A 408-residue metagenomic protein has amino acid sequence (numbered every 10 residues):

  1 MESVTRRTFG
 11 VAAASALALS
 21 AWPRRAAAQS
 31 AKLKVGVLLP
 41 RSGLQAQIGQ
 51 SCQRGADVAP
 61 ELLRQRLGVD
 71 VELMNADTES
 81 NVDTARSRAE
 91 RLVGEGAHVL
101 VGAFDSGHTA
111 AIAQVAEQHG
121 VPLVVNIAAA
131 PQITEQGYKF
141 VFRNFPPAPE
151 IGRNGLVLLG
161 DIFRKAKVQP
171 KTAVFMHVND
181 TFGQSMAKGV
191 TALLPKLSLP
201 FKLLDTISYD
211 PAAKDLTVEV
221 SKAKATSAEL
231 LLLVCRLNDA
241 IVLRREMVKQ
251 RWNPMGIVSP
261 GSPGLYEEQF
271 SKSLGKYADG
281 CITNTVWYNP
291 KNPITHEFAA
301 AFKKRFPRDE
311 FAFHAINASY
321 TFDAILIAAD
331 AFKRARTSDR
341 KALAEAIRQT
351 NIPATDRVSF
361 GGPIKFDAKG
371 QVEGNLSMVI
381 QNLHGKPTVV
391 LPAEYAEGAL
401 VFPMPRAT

Functional and structural regions predicted by a protein language model:
E2-G10, W22, A27-T408: Extracytosolic ligand-binding ectodomains
A14-S20: Bacterial N-terminal signal peptides
